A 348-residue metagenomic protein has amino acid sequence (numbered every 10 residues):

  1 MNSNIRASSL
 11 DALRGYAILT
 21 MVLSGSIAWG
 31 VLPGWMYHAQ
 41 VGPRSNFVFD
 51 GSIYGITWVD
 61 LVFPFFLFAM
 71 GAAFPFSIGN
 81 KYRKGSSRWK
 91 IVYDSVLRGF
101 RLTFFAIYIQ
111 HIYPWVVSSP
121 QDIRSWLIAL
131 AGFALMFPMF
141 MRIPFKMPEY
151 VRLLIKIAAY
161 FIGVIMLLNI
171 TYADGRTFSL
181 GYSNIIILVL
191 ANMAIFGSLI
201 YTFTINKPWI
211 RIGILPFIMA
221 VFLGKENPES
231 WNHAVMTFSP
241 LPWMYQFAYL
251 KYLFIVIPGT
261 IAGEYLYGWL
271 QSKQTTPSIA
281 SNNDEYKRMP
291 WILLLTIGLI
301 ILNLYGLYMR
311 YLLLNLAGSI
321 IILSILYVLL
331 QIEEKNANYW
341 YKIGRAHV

Functional and structural regions predicted by a protein language model:
M1-H347: Alpha-helical transmembrane segments and their immediate juxtamembrane cytosolic regions
